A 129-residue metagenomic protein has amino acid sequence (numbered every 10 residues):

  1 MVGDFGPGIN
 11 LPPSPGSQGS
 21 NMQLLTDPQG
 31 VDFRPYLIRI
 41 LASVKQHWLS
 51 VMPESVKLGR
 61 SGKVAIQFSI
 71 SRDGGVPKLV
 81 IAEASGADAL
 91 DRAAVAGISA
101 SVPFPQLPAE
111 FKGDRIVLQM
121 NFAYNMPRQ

Functional and structural regions predicted by a protein language model:
M1-D27, A42-L49, S69-E83, R92-Q106 (+1 more regions): Conserved "boundary/linchpin" sites in short secondary-structure elements
D27, V31-I38, S85-A89: Soluble non-cytosolic domains of exported or imported proteins
M52-K57: Surface-exposed patches in mature extracellular/periplasmic domains of secreted proteins
G59-V64: Short, small/polar residue-rich loop motifs at catalytic or cofactor-binding pockets
